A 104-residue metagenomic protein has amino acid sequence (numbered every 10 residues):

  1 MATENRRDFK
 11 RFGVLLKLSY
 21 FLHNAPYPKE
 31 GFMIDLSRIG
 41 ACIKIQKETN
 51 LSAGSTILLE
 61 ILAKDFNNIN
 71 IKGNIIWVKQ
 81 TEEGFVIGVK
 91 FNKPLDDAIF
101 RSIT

Functional and structural regions predicted by a protein language model:
M1-R38, I103-T104: N-terminal helix initiation/capping motif
T3, D8, E82-T104: C-terminal output/interaction extensions
L16-L22, G54-I69: Short conserved beta-strand and strand-loop elements enriched in small hydrophobics with frequent Asp/Gly
H23, R38-I39, V78-E83: Short, conserved beta-turn/loop elements at beta-strand boundaries and strand-helix junctions
K29, A41, I71, F85-G88: Short aromatic-glycine-enriched beta-strand elements
M33, G73-I75: Conserved hydrophobic positions within beta-strands
A41-I45, L58-E60: Short, well-ordered beta-strand segments in soluble/periplasmic domains
K44-E48, N92: A structural micro-motif recognizing beta-strand termini and the immediately following turn/loop segments
